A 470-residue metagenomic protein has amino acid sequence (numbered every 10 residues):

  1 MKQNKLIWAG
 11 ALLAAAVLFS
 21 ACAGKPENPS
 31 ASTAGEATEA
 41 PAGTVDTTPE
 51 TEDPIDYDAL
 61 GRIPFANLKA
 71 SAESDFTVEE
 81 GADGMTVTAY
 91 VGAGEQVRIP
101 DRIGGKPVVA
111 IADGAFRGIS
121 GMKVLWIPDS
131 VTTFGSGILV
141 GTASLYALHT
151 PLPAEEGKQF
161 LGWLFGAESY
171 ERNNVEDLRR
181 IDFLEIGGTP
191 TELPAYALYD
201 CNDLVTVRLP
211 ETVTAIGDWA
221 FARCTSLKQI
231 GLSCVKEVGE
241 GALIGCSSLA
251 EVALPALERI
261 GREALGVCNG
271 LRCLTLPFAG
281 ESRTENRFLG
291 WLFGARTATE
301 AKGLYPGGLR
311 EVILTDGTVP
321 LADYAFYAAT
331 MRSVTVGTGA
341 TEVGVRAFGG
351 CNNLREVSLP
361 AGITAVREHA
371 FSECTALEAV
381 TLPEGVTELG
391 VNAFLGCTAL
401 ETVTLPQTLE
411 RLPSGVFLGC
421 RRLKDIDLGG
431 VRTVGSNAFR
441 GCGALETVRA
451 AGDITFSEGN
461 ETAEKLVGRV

Functional and structural regions predicted by a protein language model:
M1-K2, T462: Short, low-complexity interaction segments enriched in Ser/Thr/Pro/Gly
K2-A9: Bacterial N-terminal signal peptides that target proteins for export
L18-A21: C-terminal motif of bacterial Sec signal peptides marking the signal peptidase cleavage site
A23-A31: Bacterial lipoprotein signal-peptidase II cleavage site
K25, A40-V470: Solvent-exposed loop and capping/linker segments of extracellular ligand-binding repeat ectodomains
A34-E36: Low-complexity, intrinsically disordered segments with a bias for serine/threonine
